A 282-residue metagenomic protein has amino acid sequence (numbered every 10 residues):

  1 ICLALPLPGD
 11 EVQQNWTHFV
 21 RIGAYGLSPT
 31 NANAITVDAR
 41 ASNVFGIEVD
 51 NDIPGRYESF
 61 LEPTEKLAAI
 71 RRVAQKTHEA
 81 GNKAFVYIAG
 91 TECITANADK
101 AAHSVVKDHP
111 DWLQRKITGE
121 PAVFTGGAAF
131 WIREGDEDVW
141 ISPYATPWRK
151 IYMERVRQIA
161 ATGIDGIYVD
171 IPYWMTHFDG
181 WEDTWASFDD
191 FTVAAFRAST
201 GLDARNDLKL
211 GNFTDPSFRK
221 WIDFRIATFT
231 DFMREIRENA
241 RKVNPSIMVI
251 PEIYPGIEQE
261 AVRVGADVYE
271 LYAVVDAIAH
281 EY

Functional and structural regions predicted by a protein language model:
W16-A32, E137-I151: Active-site mouth loops of central-metabolism enzymes
H18-A24, I47-V49, A84-Y87, I167-V169 (+2 more regions): Hydrophobic faces of well-ordered beta-strands that scaffold small-molecule active sites in alpha/beta enzyme cores
Y25-L27, D52-P54, A89-T91, P172-W174 (+1 more regions): Active-site beta-loop-alpha junctions enriched in small/polar residues
L27-R56, I159-G166: Catalytic domains of carbohydrate-active enzymes, especially glycoside hydrolases
P29-T36, I70, E258-Y269: Alpha-helical scaffolding within the catalytic cores of extracellular/periplasmic polymer-degrading hydrolases
I35-N43, R72-G81, V268-A273: Acidic (Asp/Glu)-rich catalytic clusters
D50-G90, I94-T95, S104-V105, A240: Aromatic-lined substrate-binding rim segments of carbohydrate-active enzymes
T118-Y282: Polysaccharide-binding and catalytic clefts of secreted carbohydrate-active enzymes
